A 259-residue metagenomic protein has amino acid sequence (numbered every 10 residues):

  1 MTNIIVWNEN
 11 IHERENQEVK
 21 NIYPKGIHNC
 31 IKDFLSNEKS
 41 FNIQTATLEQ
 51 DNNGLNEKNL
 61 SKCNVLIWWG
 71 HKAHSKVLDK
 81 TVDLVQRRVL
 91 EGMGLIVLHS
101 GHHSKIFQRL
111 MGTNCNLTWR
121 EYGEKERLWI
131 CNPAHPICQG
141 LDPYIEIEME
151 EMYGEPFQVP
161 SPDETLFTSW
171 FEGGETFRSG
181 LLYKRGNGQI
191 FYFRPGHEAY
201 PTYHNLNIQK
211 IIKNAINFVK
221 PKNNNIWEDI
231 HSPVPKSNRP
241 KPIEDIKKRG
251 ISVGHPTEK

Functional and structural regions predicted by a protein language model:
T2-N21: Short glycine-rich His-centered loop
E9, G70-K72, G196, K220: Cell-envelope and extracellular/periplasmic
H12-N16, E175, P201-T202: Short, solvent-exposed loop/turn elements at domain surfaces
K20-S104, P256-E258: Helical hinge/lid and interdomain linker segments adjacent to catalytic or ligand-binding clefts that mediate domain
F41-Q44, S61, R120-Y192, W227-H231 (+1 more regions): Catalytic beta-strand/loop cores that center a nucleophilic Ser/Cys/Thr and support acyl-enzyme chemistry
A73-L141: A glycine-rich, often tryptophan-bearing local segment used as a flexible ligand/cofactor-contacting loop or short
A199-N207: A short acidic/glycine-rich loop-to-helix N-cap element
N214-K222: C-terminal alpha-helix
